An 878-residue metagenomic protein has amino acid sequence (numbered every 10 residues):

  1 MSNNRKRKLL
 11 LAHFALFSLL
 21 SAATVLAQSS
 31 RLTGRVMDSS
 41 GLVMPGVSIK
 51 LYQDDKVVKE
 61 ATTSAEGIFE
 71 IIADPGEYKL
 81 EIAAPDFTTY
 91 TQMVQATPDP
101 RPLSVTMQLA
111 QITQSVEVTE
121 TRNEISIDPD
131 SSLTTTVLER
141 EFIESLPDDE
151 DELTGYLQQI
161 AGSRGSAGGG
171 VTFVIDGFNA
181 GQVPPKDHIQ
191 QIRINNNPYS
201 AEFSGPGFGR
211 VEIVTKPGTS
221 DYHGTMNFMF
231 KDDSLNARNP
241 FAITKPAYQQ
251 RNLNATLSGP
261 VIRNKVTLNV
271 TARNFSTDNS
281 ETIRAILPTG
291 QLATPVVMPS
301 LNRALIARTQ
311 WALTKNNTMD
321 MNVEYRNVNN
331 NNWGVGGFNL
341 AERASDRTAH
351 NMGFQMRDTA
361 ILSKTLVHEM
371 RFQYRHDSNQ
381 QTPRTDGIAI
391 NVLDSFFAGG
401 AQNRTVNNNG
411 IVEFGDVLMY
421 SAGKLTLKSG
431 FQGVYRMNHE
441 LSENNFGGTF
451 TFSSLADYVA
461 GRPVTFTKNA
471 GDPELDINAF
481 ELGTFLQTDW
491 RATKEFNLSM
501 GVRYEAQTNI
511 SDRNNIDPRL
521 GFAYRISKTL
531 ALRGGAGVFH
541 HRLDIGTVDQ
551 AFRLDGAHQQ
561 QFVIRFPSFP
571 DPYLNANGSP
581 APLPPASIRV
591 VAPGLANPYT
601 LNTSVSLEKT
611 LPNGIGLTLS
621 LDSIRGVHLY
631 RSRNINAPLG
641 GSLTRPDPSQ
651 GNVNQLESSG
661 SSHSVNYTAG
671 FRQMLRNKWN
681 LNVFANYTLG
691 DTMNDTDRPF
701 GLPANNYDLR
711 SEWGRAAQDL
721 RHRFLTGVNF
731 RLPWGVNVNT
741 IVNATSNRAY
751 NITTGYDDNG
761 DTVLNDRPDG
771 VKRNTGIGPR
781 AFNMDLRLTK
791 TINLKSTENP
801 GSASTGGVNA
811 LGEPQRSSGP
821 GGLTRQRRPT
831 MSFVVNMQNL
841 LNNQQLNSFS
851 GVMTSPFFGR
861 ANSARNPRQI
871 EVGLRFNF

Functional and structural regions predicted by a protein language model:
A23-S126, S131, Q182: Periplasm-facing N-terminal accessory domains of Gram-negative outer-membrane beta-barrel systems
D86-S104, Q114-P217, D232, N236-A242 (+5 more regions): Periplasmic N-terminal accessory/gating domains of Gram-negative outer-membrane beta-barrel systems
E120, M226-D232, V270-N274, M321-Y325 (+10 more regions): Transmembrane beta-barrel strands of outer-membrane/channel proteins
P246-N329, D346-Y374, G501, P518: Transmembrane beta-barrel wall of Gram-negative outer-membrane proteins
L301, K315-T484, G641-L643, G651-Q655 (+1 more regions): Replace "related TpsB outer-membrane translocases also match" with "some related outer-membrane beta-barrels such as
D512, F522-Q655, P779: Solvent-exposed loop/turn elements at secondary-structure boundaries
G614, P733-R767, G776-F878: C-terminal beta-signal and adjacent terminal beta-strands/loops of Gram-negative outer-membrane beta-barrel proteins
T618-I752: Gram-negative outer-membrane beta-barrel transporters
